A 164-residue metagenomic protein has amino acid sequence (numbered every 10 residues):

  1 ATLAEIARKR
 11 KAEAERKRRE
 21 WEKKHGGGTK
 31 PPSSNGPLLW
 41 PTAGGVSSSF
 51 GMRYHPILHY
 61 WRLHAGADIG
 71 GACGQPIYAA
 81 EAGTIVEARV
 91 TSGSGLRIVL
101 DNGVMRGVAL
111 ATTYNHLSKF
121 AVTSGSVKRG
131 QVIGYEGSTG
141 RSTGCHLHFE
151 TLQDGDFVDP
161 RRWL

Functional and structural regions predicted by a protein language model:
A1-S33: Alpha-helical oligomerization segments with coiled-coil/rod-like character
K9, F120, I133-E136: Structured segments of extracytoplasmic/periplasmic soluble domains in secreted or envelope-associated proteins
E22-L96, R129, S138: Surface-exposed, glycine-biased beta-strand/turn segments
V46, L96-D101, V108, S126-L164: Conserved, short, structured surface segments that act as functional micro-motifs
R62-A65, A79-K119, C145-T151: Zn2+-dependent peptidoglycan hydrolase active-site motif and core
G74-I77, K119-G125: Short, surface-exposed secondary-structure edge patches
N115-A121, R161-L164: A short, sequence-level motif marking secondary-structure junctions
